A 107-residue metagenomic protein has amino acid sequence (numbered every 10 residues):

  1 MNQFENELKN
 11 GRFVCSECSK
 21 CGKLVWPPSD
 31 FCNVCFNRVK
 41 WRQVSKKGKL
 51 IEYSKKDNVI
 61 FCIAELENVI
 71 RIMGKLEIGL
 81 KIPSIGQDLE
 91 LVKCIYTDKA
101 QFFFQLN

Functional and structural regions predicted by a protein language model:
R12-C15, P28-S29: Residues immediately within or flanking Cys/His clusters that coordinate Zn2+ in small zinc-binding modules
E17-K20, F31-C35: Short, cysteine/histidine-rich loop/knuckle motifs that typically chelate Zn2+
G22-V25, V39: Cys/His-rich microdomains that often coordinate metals
G48-L50: Conserved hydrophobic positions within beta-strands
Y53-N58: Short, conserved beta-turn/loop elements at beta-strand boundaries and strand-helix junctions
F61-N68, M73-K75, Q105-L106: Short, acidic/hydrophobic/Gly-rich beta-strand patch recurrent on exposed beta strands that often constitutes part
I78-L91: Short nucleic-acid-contacting surface segments enriched for D/E, G, S/T with interspersed K/R
C94-N107: OB-fold/S1-family single-stranded nucleic acid-binding modules
